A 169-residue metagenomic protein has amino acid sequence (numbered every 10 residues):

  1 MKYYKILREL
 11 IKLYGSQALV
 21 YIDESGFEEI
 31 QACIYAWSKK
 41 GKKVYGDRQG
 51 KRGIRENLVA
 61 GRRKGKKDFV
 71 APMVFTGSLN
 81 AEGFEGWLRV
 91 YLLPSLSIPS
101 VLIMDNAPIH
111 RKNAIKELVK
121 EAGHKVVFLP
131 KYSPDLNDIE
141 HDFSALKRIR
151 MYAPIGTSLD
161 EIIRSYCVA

Functional and structural regions predicted by a protein language model:
M1-A169: Short functional hotspots at interaction and active-site rims
